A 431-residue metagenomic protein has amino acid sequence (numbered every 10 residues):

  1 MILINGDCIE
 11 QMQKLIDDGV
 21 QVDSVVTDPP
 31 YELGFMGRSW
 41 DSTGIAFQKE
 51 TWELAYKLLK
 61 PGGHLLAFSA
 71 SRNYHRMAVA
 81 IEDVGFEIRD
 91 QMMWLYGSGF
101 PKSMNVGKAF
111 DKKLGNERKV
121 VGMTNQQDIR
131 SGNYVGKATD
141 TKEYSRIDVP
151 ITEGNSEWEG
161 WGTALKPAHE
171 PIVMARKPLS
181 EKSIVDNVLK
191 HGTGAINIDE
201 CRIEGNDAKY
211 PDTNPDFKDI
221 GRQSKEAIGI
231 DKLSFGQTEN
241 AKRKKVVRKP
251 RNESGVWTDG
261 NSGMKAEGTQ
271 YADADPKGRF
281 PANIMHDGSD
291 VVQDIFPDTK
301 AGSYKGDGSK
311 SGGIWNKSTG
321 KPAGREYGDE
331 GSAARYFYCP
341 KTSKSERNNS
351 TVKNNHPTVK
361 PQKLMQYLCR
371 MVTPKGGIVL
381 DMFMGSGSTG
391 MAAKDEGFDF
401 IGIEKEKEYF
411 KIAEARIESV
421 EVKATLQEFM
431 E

Functional and structural regions predicted by a protein language model:
M1-E431: Core catalytic lobe of class I
